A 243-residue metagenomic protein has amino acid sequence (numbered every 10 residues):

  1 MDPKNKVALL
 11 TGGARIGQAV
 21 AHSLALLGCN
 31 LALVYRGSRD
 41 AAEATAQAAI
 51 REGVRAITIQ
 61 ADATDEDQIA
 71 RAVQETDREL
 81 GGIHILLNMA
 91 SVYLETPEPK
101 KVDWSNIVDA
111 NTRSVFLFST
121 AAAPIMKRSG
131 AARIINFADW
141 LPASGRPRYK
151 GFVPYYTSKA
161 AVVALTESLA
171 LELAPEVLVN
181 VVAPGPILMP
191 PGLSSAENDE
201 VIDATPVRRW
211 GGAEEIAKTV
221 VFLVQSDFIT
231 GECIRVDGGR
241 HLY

Functional and structural regions predicted by a protein language model:
D2-A32: Canonical Rossmann dinucleotide-binding motif of NAD(H)/NADP(H)-dependent dehydrogenases/reductases, specifically
C29-E43: Conserved glycine-rich Rossmann-like NAD(P)H-binding loop of the short-chain dehydrogenase/reductase
A70, S91-N106, R146-P154, P191-A196: Conserved mid-core segment of classical short-chain dehydrogenase/reductases
H84, K100-L117, I135, Y155-S158 (+2 more regions): Catalytic Tyr-X3-Lys loop
V92-T96, K127, R133-A161, T166-A174 (+1 more regions): Catalytic loop of short-chain dehydrogenase/reductase
A110-G130, A170-P175, V221, Q225: Amphipathic alpha-helical dimer-interface segment in Rossmann-like NAD(P)H-dependent oxidoreductases
A174-L178, T230-G231: Short, small/polar-rich loop/turn modules that mediate ligand/substrate recognition or access, typified
R209-V236, H241: C-terminal substrate-recognition "lid" of short-chain dehydrogenase/reductases
